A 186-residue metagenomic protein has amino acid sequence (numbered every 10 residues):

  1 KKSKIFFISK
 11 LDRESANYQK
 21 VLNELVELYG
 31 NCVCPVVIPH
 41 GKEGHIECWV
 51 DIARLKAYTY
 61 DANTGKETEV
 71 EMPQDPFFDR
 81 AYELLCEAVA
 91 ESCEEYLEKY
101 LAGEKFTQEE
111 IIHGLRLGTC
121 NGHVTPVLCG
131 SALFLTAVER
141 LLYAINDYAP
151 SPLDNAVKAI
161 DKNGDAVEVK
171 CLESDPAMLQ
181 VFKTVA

Functional and structural regions predicted by a protein language model:
K1-A186: Structural and coupling elements of P-loop NTPases
